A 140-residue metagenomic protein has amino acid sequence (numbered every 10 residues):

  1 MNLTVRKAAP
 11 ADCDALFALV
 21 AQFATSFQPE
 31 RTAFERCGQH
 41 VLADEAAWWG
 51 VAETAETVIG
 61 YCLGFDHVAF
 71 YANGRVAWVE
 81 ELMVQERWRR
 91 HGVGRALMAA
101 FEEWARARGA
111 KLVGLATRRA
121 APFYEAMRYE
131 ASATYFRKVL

Functional and structural regions predicted by a protein language model:
L3, K7-P10, A18-G74, E80 (+2 more regions): Acetyl-CoA-dependent GNAT
A9-D12, Q85: Acidic/polar helix N-cap motif
D12-A15, A96: Charged catalytic carboxylate motif
A46, W78, R106-K111: Short loop/turn motifs at secondary-structure junctions
G74-E86, T134: Conserved acetyl-CoA binding element of GNAT-fold acetyltransferases
V84, R90-E103: Conserved acetyl-CoA-binding loop-helix of GNAT-fold acetyltransferases
R95, A107, L112, T117-K138: Conserved active-site alpha-helix within GNAT-family acetyltransferase domains
